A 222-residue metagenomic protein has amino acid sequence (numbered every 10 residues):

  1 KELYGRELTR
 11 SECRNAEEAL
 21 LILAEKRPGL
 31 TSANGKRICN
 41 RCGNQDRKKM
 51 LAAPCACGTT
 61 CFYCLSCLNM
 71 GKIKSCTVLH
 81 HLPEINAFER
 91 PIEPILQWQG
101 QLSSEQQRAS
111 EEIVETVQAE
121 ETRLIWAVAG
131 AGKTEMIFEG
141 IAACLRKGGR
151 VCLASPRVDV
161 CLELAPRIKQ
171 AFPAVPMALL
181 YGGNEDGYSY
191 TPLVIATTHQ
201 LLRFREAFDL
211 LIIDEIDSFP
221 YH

Functional and structural regions predicted by a protein language model:
K1-N34: N-terminal alpha-helical interaction blocks
R27-F88: Interdomain "pre-motor" coupling segment immediately N-terminal to P-loop NTPase/helicase cores
N86-W98: Conserved adenine-nucleotide phosphate-binding loops and their immediately adjacent elements
W98-E121: N-terminal pre-P-loop "Q-motif" helix
Q118-A142: Walker A/P-loop
G149-R157: Conserved RecA-like ASCE P-loop NTPase motor core of nucleic-acid helicases/translocases
R167-R205: Inter-Walker segment of RecA-like/P-loop motor cores
T198-H222: SF2 helicase catalytic motif II
